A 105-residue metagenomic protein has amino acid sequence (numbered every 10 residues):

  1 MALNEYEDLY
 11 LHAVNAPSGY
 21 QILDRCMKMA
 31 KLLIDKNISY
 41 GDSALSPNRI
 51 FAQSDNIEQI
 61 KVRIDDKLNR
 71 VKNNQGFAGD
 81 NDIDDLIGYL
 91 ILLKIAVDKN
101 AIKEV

Functional and structural regions predicted by a protein language model:
M1-V105: Intrinsically disordered, low-complexity regulatory regions that flank transcription factor DNA-binding cores
